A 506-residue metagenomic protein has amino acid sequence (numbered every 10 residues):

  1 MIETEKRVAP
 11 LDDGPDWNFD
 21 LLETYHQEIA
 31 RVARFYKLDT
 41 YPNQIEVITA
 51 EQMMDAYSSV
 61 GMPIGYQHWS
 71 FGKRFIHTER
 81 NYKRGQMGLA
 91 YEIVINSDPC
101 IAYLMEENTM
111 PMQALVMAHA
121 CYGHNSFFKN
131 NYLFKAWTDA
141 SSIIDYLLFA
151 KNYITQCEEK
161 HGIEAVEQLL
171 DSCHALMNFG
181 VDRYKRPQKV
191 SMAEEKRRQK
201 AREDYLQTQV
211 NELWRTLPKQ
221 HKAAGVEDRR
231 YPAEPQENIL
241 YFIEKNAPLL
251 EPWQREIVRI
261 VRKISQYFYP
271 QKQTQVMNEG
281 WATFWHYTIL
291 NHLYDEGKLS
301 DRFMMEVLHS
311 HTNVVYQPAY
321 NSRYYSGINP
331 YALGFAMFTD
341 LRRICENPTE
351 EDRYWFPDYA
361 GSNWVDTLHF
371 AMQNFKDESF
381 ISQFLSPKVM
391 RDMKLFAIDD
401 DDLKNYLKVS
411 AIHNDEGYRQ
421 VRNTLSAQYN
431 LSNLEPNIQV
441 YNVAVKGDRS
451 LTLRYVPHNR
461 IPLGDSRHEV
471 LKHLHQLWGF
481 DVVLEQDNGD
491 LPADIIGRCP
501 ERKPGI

Functional and structural regions predicted by a protein language model:
I2, D20-C100, E212-L250, L484 (+1 more regions): Auxiliary, metal-adjacent structural segments of Zn-dependent hydrolase domains
G14-N18, L22, L104-E107, A136-D145 (+6 more regions): Fold-level signature of zinc-dependent metallopeptidase catalytic domains
P99-V116, F268-T274: Short pre-active-site segment immediately N-terminal to the catalytic Zn-binding motif
C100, E107, P111, F127 (+1 more regions): Non-catalytic terminal regions of proteins
M117-S126, W281: Active-site His/Glu-centered metal-binding helix of metallohydrolases
F127-V190, E194-K196, E279, T283-K298 (+1 more regions): Post-HExxH zinc-binding segment in Zn-dependent metallohydrolases
K151-N152, Q168-L250, V258, T283 (+1 more regions): Well-ordered beta-sheet/strand-loop patches within structured domains
E227-S326, P330-Y331, F335: Long, internal scaffold/assembly segments composed of regular secondary structure
